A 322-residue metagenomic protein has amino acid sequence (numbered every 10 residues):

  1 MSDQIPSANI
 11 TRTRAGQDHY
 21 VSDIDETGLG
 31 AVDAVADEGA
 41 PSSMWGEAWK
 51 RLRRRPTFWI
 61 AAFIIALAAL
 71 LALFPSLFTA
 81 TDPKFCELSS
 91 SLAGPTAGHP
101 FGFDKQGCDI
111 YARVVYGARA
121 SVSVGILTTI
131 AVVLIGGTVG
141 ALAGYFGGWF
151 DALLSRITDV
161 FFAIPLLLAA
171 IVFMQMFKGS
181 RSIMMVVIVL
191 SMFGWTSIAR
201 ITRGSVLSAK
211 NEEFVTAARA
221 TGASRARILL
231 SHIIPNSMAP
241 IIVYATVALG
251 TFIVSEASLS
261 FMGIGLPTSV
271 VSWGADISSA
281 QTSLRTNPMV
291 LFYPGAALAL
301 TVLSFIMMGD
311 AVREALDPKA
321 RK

Functional and structural regions predicted by a protein language model:
M1-G137, A141-L142, W149, A163 (+7 more regions): Gly/Trp-centered helix-boundary motif
G30-A31, A120-V124, V139, D151-I157 (+6 more regions): Short alpha-helical transmembrane interface motifs in multi-pass membrane proteins
L67, I157, A163-I164, F173 (+6 more regions): Hydrophobic transmembrane alpha-helices
P100, D104, L134-G136, G144-E212 (+1 more regions): Generic hydrophobic transmembrane alpha-helix motif, especially the helices
R113-V115, I157, T202, V206 (+5 more regions): Short hydrophobic alpha-helical segments within the ABC transporter permease transmembrane module
L142-A143, F173-M174, T202, V215 (+3 more regions): Hydrophobic alpha-helical interface/terminus motif in multipass membrane transporters
